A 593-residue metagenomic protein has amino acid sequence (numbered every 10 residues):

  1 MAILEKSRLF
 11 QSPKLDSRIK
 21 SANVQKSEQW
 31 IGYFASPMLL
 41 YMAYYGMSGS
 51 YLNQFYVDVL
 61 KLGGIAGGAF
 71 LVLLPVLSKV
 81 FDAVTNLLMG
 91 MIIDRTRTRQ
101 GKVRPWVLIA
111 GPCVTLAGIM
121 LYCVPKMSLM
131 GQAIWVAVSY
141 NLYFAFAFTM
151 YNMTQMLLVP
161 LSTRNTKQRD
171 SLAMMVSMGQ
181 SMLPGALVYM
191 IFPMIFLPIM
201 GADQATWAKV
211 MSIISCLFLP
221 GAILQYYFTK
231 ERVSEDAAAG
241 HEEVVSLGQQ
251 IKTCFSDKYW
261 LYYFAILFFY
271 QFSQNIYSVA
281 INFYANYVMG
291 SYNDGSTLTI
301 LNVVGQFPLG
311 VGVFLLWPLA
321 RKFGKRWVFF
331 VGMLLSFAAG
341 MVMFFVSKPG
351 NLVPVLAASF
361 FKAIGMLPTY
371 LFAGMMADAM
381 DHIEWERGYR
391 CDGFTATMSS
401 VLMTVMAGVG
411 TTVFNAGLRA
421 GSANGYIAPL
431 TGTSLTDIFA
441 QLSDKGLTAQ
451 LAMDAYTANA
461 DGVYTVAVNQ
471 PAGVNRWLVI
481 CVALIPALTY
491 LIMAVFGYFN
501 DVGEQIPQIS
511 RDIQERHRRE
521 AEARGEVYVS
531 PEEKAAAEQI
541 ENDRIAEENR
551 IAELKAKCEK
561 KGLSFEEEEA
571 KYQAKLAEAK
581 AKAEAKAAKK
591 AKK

Functional and structural regions predicted by a protein language model:
M1-F10, Y456, H517-K593: Long, low-complexity, intrinsically disordered cytosolic termini of multi-pass membrane proteins
A2-A537: Membrane-embedded alpha-helical bundles of multi-pass transporters/translocases, especially carrier/permease families
